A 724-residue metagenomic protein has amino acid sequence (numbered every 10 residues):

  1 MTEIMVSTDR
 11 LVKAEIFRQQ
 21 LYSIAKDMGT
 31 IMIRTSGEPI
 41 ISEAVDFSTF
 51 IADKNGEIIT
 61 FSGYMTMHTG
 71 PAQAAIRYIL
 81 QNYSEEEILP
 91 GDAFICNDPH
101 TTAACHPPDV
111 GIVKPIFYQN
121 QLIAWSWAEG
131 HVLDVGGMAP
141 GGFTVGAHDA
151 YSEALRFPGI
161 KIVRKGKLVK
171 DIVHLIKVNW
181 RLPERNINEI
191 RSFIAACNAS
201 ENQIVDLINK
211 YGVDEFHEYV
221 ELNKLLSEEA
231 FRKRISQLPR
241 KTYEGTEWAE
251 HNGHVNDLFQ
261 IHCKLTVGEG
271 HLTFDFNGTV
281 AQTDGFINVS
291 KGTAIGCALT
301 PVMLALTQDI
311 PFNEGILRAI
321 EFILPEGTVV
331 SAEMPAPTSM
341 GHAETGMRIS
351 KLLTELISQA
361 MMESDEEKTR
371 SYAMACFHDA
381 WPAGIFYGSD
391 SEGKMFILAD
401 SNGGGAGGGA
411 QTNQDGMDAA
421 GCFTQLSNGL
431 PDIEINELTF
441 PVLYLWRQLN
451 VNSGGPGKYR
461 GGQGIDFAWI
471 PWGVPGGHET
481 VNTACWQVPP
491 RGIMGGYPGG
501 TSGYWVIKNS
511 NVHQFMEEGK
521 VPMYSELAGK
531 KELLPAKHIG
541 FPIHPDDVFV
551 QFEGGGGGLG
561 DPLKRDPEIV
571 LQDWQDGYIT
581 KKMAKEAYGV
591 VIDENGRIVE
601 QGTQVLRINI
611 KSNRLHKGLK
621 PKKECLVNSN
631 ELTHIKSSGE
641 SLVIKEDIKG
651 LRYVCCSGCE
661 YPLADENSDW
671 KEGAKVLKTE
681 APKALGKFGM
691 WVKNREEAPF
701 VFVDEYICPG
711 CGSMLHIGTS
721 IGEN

Functional and structural regions predicted by a protein language model:
T2-P90, I95-Y118, L122-K620: Glycine/proline-enriched, intrinsically flexible loops and inter-domain linkers
L615-L642, V654-C656, E660-L663: Fe(II)/2-oxoglutarate
E631-L651, A684-R695: Short Cys/His-rich Zn2+-coordinating modules
K649-L685, T719-N724: Extended intrinsically disordered, low-complexity coil regions enriched in Ser, Thr, Gly, Ala and often Pro
G650-L651, F700-V703: Flanking scaffold residues of small Cys/His-coordinated metal-binding clusters
S657-G658, C708-G710: Short, cysteine/histidine-rich loop/knuckle motifs that typically chelate Zn2+
L715-H716: Acidic, low-complexity intrinsically disordered segments
